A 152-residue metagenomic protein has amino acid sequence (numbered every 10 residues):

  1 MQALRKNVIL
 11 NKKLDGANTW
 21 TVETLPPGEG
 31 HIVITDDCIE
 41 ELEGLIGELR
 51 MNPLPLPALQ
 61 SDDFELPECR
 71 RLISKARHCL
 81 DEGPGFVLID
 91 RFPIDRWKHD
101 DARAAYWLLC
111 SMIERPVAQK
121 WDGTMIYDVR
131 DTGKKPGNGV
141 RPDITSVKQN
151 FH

Functional and structural regions predicted by a protein language model:
M1-H152: Non-heme Fe(II) oxygenase catalytic core, chiefly the N-lobe of the double-stranded beta-helix
